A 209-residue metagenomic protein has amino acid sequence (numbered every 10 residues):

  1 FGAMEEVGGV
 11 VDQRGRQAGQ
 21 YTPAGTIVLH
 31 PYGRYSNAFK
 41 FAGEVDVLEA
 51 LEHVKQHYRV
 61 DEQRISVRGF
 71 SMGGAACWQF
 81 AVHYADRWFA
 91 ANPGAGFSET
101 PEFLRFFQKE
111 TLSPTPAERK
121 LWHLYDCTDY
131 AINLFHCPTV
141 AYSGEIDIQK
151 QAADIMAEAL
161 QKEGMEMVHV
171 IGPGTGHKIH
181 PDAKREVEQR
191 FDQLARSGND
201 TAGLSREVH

Functional and structural regions predicted by a protein language model:
F1-H57: Active-site machinery of serine-nucleophile hydrolases
M4-R14, D86-C137: Mobile cap/lid helix-loop segments that gate and shape the active-site cleft of serine hydrolases
A38-M72, V82-W88, N133: Gly/Ser-rich "nucleophile elbow"/oxyanion-hole loop immediately N-terminal to the catalytic nucleophile in hydrolases
V67-G69, G94, Y142: Short beta-strand immediately N-terminal to the catalytic nucleophile in serine-hydrolase-like folds
A76-F80: Hydrolases whose catalytic domains are alpha/beta-hydrolase-1, hotdog thioesterase, or metallo-beta-lactamase-like
T139-D147, P173-G174: Conserved strand-to-loop "acid loop" that flanks and positions the catalytic carboxylate
I148-D154: Conserved alpha/beta-hydrolase "acid-adjacent" motif
D154-H209: Alpha/beta-hydrolase-fold serine-hydrolase catalytic core, especially in secreted/extracellular enzymes
